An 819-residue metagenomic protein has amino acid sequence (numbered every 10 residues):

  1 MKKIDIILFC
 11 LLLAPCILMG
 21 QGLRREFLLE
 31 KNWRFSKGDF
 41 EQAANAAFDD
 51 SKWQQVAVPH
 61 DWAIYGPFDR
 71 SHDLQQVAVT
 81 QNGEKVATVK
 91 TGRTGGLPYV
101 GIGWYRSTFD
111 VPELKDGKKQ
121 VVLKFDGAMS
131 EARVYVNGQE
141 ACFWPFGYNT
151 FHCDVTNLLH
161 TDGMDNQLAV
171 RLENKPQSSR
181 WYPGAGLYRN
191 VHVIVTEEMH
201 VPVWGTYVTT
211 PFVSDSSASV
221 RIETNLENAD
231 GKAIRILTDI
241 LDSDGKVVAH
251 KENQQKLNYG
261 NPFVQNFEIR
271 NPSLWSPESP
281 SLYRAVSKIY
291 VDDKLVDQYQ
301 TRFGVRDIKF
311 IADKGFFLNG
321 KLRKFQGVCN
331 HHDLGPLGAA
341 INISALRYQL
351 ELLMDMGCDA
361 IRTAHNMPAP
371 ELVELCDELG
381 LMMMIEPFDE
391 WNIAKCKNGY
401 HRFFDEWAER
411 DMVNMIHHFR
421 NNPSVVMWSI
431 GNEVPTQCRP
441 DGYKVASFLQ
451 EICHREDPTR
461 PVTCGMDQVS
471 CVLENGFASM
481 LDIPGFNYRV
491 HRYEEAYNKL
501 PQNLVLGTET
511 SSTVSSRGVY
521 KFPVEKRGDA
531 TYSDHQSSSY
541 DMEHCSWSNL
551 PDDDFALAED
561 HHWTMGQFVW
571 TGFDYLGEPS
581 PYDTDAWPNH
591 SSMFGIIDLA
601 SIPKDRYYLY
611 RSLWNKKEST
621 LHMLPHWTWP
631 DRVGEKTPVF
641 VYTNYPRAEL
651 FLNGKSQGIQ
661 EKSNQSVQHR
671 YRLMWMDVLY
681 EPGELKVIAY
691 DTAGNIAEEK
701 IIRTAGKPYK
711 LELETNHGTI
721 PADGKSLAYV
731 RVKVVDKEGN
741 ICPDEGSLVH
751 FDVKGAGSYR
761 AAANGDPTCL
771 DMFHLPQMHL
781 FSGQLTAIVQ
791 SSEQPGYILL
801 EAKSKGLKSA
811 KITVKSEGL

Functional and structural regions predicted by a protein language model:
Q21-K124, S178, G184-L187, M199 (+3 more regions): Extended carbohydrate-recognition surfaces in non-catalytic/accessory domains of CAZymes and lectin-like proteins
R25-F27, G38-D39, G95-Y207, A229-D230 (+4 more regions): Accessory beta-strand-rich segments of carbohydrate-active enzymes
K37, D61-P67, D154, N190 (+2 more regions): Extended substrate-binding grooves/exosites of carbohydrate-active enzymes
A46-F48, A233-L237, E278-R284, N644 (+4 more regions): Short flexible loop/turn segments that cap and initiate beta-strands
D116-K119, H160-D165, S179, I269-L282 (+1 more regions): Short glycine/proline/serine/threonine-rich loop/turn segments at secondary-structure transition edges
H160, E223-I311, W675, E681-P682 (+3 more regions): Extended acidic/polar, glycine-enriched regions that form or flank non-catalytic beta-rich accessory modules
I222-L226, K288, P625, V639-Y642 (+5 more regions): Beta-strand-rich structural segments
F310, S612, E618-P638, R647 (+5 more regions): Short S/T/G/P-enriched beta-strand
